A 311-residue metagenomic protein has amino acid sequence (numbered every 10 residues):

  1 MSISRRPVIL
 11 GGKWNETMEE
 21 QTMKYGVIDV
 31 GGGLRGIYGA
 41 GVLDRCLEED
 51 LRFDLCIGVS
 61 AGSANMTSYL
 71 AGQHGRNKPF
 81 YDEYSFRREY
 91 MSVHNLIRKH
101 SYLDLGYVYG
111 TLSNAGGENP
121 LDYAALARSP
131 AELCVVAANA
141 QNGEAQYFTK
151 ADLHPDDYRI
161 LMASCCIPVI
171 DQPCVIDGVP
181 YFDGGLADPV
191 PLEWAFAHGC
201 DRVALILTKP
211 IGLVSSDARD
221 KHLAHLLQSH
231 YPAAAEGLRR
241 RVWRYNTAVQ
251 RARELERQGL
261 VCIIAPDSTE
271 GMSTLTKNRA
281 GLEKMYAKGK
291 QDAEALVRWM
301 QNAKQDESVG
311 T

Functional and structural regions predicted by a protein language model:
R5-V59, T67-T311: Patatin-like phospholipase
